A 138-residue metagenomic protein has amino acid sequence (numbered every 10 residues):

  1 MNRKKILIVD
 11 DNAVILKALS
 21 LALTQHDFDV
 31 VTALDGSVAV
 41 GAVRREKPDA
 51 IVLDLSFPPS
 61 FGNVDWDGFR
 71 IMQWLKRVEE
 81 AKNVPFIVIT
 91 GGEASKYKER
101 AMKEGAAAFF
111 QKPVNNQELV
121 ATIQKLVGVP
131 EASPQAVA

Functional and structural regions predicted by a protein language model:
N2, K47-D49, E79-P85: His-Asp phosphorelay/catalytic-motif detector in bacterial-type signaling
A13-V31: Two-component/phosphorelay signaling modules centered on CheY-like receiver
V38, V114-I123: C-terminal output helix
G41, N63-K82: Short amphipathic alpha-helix used as the core "switch/output" element in two-component signaling
E46-P58: Active-site beta3 strand of CheY-like receiver
N63-V64, R70, E93-A108: Alpha4 helix (beta4-alpha4-beta5 surface) of REC/receiver domains from two-component response regulators
V114, Q124-A138: The C-terminal output helix
